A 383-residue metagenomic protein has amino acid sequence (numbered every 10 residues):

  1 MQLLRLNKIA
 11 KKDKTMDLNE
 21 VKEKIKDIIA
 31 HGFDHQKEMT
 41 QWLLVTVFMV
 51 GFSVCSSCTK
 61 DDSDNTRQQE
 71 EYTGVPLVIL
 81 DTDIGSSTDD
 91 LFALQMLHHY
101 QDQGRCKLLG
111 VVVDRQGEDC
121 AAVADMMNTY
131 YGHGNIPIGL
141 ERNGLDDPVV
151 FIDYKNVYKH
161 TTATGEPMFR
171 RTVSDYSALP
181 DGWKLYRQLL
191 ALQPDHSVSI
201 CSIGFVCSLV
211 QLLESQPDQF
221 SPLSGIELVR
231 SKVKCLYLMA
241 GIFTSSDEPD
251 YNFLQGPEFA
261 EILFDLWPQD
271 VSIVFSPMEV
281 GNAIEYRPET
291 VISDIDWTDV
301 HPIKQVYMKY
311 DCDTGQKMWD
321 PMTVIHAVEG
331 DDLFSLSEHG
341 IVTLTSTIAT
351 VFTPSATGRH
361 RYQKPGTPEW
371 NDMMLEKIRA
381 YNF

Functional and structural regions predicted by a protein language model:
M1-A10, W42, T59-E71, W370: Intrinsically disordered low-complexity regions specifically enriched for long asparagine
M1-M39: N-terminal secretory signal peptides that target proteins for export/translocation
R5-K8, E20, V45-T46, S335-E338: Generic detector of low-complexity/intrinsically disordered segments and short hydrophobic N-terminal stretches
L44-F52: Hydrophobic helical h-region of N-terminal Sec-dependent signal peptides in bacterial secretory/periplasmic proteins
V54-S57: C-terminal motif of bacterial Sec signal peptides marking the signal peptidase cleavage site
D61-F383: N-terminal acidic, glycine/proline-rich low-complexity segments
